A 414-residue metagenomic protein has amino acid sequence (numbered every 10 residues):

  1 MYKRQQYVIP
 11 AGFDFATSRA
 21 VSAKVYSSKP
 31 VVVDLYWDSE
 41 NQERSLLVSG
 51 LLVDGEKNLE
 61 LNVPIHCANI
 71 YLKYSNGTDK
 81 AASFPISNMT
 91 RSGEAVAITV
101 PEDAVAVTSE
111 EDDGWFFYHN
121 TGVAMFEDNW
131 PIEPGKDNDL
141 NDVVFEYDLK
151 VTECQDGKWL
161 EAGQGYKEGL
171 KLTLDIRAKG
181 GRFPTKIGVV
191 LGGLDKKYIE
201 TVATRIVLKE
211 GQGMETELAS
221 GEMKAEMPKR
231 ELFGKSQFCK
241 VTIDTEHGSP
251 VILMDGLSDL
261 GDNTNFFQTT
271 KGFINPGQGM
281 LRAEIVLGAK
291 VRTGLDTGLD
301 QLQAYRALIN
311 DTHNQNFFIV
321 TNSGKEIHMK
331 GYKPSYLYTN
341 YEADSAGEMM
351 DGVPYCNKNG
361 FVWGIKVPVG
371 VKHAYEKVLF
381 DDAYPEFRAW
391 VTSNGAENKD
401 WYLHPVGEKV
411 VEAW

Functional and structural regions predicted by a protein language model:
M1-Q5: Conserved small/polar residues in nucleotide/adenosyl-binding loops
T17-V21, E168-L172: Structural beta-strand segments of beta-rich domains
S18-R19, S27-E43, L140, K186: Short, ordered, surface-exposed loop/turn motifs in non-cytosolic proteins
S22-Y26, D175: Short edge beta-strand/loop segments characteristic of extracellular beta-sandwich folds
Q42-E56: Short, acidic Ser/Thr/Gly-rich low-complexity loop/linker segments typical of extracellular and cell-surface proteins
V53-G77, A82-S87, V96-E102: Short Pro-Gly-centered beta-turn/loop motif in secreted/extracellular proteins
E56-P64, S220, A225-M227, E284-V286: Exposed aromatic-hydrophobic patches
K229-W414: A eukaryote-biased signal for long
